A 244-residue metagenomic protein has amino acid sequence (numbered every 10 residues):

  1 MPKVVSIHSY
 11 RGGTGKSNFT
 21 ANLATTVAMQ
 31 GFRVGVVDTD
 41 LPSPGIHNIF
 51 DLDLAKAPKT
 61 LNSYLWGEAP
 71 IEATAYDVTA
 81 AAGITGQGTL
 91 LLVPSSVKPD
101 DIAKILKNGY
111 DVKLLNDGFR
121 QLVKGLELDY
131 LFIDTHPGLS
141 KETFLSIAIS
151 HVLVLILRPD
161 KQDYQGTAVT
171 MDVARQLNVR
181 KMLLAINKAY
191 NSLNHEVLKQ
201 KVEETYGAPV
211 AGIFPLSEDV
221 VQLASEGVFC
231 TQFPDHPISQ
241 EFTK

Functional and structural regions predicted by a protein language model:
P2-P42: Walker A/P-loop phosphate-binding motif and the immediately C-terminal alpha-helix
T25-M29, N48, A148, D172: Short, well-ordered alpha-helices that flank and scaffold nucleotide-derived cofactor binding pockets
R33-V34, P42-L92: Phosphate-binding loop that captures ATP/GTP phosphates
P42, K98, Q162: Conserved Rossmann-like nucleotide-cofactor binding loop
L52-K56, V173-A174, K199-E203, V228-T231: Short, hinge-like loop/turn segments at secondary-structure boundaries
E72-T74, G86-P137: Cytosolic-facing regulatory segments adjacent to core modules
K113-L216, V221-Q222: Conserved catalytic-core segment of NTP-binding enzymes
A224-F242: C-terminal boundary of histidine-terminating zinc-finger modules
